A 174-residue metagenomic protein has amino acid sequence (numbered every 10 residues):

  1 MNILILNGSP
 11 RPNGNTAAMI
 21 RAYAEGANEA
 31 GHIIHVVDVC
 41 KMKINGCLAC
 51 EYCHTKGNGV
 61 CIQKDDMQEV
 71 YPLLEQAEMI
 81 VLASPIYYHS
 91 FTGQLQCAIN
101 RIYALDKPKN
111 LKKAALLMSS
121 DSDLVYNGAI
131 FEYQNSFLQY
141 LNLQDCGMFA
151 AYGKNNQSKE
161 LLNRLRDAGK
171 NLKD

Functional and structural regions predicted by a protein language model:
M1-A83, H89-A104, N156-D174: N-terminal beta1-alpha1-beta2 submodule of the flavodoxin-like/Rossmannoid cofactor-binding fold
M1-L4, A115, F149-A150: A short small-residue
G8, V39, M118-D121, A150-A151: Cofactor-binding loop segments of dinucleotide-utilizing enzymes, especially the Rossmann-like FAD- and NAD(P)+-binding
I86-Y88, D121-S122: Short glycine-rich anion-binding loops that position phosphate/pyrophosphate groups of nucleotides and phosphorylated
D106-M148: Short, glycine-/small-residue-rich phosphate/pyrophosphate-handling segment
Y133, F137-K159, R166-K173: A charged, well-structured terminal subsegment
